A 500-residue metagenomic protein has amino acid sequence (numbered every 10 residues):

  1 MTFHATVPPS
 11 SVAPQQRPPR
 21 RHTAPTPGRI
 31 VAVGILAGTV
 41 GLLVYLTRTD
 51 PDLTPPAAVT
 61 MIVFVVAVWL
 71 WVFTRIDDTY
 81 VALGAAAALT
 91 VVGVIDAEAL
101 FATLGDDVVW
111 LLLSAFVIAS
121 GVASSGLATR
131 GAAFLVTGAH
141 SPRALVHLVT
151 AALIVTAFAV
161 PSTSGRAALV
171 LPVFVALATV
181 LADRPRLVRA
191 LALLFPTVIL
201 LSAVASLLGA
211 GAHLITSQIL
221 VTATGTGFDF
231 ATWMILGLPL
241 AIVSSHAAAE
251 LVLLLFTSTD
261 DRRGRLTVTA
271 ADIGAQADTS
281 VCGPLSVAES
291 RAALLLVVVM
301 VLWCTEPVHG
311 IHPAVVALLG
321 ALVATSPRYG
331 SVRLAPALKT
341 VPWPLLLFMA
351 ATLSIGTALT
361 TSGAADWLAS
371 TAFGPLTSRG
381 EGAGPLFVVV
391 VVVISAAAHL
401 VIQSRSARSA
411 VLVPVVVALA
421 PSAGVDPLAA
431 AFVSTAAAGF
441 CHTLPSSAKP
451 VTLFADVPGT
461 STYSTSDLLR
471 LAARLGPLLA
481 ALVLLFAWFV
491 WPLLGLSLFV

Functional and structural regions predicted by a protein language model:
T2-V7, R17-V44, T49, D183-R189 (+3 more regions): Juxtamembrane and boundary regions of transmembrane helices in multi-pass small-molecule transporters and channels
H22-G28, D50-A58, W71, R75 (+7 more regions): Interfacial loop-to-helix junctions that mark the boundaries of transmembrane helices in multi-pass membrane
L46-I62, G105-V117, G165-L169, P239-V243 (+4 more regions): Structural signature of hydrophobic alpha-helical transmembrane segments
D52-T54, V65-L83, E250, S286-S290 (+1 more regions): Flexible hinge motifs at transmembrane-helix junctions and intramembrane kinks/re-entrant loops in multi-pass membrane
V68-I76, A152-S162, P196-L208, L302-V308 (+2 more regions): Transmembrane alpha-helix interface/packing and boundary motifs in multi-pass membrane proteins, characterized by
Y80, G84-P185, P344-L345, M349-A423: Membrane-embedded alpha-helical segments and adjacent helix-loop junctions characteristic of multi-pass solute
R143-A157, A182-A203, F228-L236, G384-A397 (+1 more regions): Alpha-helical transmembrane segments of multi-pass membrane proteins
G211-A212, V301-L302, A351-S370, G424-L428 (+1 more regions): Hydrophobic alpha-helical transmembrane segments in multi-pass integral membrane proteins
